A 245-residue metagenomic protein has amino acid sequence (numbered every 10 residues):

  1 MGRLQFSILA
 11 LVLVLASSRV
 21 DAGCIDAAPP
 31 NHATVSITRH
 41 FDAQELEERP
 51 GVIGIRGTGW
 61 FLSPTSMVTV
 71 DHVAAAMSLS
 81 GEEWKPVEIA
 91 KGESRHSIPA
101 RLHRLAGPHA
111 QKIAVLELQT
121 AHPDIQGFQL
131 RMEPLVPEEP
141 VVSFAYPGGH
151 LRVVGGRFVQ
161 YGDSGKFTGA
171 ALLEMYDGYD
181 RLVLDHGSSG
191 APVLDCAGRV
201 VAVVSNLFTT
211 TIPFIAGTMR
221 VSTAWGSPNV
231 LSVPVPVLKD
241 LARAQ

Functional and structural regions predicted by a protein language model:
M1-Q5: Positively charged n-region of N-terminal signal peptides that target proteins for export
S7-A16: Bacterial N-terminal signal peptides
V20-F61, M67-V70, I113: N-terminal activation segment of mature serine protease catalytic domains
G23-D26, A76-S80, R101-A106, E117-L151 (+1 more regions): Active-site substrate-binding loop(s) of clan PA
P29-V52, E117-G127, H150-A244: Active-site region of chymotrypsin-like
G54-R56, L62-P64, V68-A110, N206 (+2 more regions): Catalytic-histidine neighborhood of serine endopeptidases, predominantly the chymotrypsin-like S1/PA family
K85, G92-L102, P137-V141, L151-G165: Beta-strand/loop subdomains of soluble extracytoplasmic proteins
